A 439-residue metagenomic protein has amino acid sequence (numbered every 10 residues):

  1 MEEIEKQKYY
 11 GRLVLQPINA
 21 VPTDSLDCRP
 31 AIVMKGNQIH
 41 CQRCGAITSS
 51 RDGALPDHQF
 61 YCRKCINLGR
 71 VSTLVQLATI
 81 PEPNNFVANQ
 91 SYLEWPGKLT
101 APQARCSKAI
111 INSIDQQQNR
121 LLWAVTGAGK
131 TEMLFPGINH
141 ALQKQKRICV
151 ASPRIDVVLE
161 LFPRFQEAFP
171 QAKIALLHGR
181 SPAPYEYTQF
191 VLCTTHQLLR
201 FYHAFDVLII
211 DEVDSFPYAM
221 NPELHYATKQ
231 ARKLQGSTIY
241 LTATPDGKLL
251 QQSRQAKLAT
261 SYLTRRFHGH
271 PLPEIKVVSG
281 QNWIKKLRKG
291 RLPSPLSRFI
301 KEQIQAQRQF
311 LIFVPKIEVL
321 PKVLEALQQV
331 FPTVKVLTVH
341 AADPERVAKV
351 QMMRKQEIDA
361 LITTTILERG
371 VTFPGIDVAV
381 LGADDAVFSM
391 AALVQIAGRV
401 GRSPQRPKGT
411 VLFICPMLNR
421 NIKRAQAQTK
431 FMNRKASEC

Functional and structural regions predicted by a protein language model:
A31-N85: Interdomain "pre-motor" coupling segment immediately N-terminal to P-loop NTPase/helicase cores
W95-Q118: N-terminal pre-P-loop "Q-motif" helix
D115-N139: Walker A/P-loop
S152-E160, R164, A175-Y185, C193-R200 (+3 more regions): Conserved helicase motor
H203-G280: Post-DEXD/H (motif II) to motif III coupling segment of the RecA-like Helicase ATP-binding lobe
E212-S215, V350, R354-P407, C415-R420: Conserved RecA-like helicase motor core of SF1/SF2 enzymes
R232-K248, A397-Q428: Conserved segment of the helicase C-terminal RecA-like domain
K257-L320, L324, K335-V336: Conserved interdomain linker/interface between the two RecA-like ATPase lobes of SF2 helicase motors
